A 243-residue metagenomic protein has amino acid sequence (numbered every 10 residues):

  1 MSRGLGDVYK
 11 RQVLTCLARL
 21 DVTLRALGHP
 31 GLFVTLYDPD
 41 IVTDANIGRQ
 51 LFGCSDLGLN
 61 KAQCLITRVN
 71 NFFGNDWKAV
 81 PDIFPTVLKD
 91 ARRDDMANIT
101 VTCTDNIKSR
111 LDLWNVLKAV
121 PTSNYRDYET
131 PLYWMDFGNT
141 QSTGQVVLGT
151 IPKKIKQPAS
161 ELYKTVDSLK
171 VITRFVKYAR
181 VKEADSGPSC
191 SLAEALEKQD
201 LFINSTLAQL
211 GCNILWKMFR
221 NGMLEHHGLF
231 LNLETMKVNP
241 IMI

Functional and structural regions predicted by a protein language model:
M1-Y9: Single conserved hydrophobic/aromatic residue that forms the stacking wall/gate of nucleotide- or nucleobase-binding
R3, L14-G31, P39-D40: Hydrophobic, well-ordered beta-alpha structural blocks that scaffold small-molecule cofactor pockets
R3, L32-P39, P81-I83, I99-V101 (+1 more regions): Extended hydrophobic secondary-structure segments that form protein cores and membrane-embedded regions
T15-T23, N115-A119, K217: Short, well-ordered alpha-helices that flank and scaffold nucleotide-derived cofactor binding pockets
P30-G74: Glycine-rich phosphate-binding loop and adjoining beta1-alpha1-beta2 segment of Rossmann-like nucleotide-binding folds
G58-A97, T104-L111: A structured beta-alpha segment of the ubiquitous adenosine-cofactor-binding alpha/beta core
N98-T206, E234-K237, I241-I243: E1/E1-like adenylate-forming module used to activate ubiquitin-like modifiers and sulfur-carrier proteins
Q199-F219: Mid-domain beta-loop-alpha active-site segment that forms a flexible, acidic cofactor/metal-binding surface
